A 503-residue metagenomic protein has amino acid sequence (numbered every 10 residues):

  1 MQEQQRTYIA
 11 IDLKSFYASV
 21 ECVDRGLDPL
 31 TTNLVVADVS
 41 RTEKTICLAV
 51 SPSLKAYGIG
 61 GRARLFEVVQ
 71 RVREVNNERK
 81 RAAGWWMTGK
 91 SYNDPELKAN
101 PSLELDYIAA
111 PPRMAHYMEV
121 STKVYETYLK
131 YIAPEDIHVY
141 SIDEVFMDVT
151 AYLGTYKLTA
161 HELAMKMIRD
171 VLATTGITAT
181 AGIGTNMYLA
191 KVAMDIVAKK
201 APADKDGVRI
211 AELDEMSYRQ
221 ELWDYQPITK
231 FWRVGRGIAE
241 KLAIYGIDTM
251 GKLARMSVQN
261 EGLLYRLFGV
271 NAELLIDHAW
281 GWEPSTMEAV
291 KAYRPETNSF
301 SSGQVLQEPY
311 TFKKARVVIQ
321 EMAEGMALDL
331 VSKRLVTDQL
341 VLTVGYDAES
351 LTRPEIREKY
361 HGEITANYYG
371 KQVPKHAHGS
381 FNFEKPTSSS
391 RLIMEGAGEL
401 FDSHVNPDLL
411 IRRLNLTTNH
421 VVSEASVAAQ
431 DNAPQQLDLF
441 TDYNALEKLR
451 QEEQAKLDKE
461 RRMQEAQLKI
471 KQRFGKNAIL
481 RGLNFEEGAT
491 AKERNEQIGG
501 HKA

Functional and structural regions predicted by a protein language model:
M1-A503: Basic, low-complexity intrinsically disordered segments
